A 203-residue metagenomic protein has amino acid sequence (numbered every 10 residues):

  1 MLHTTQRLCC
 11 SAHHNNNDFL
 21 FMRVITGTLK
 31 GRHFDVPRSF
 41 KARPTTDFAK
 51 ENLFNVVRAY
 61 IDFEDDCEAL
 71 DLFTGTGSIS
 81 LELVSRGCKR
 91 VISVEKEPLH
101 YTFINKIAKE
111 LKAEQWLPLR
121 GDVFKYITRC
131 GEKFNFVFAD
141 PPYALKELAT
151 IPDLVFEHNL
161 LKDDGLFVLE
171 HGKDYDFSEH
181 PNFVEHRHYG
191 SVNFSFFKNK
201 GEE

Functional and structural regions predicted by a protein language model:
L2-E203: Class I S-adenosyl-L-methionine-dependent methyltransferase catalytic core
